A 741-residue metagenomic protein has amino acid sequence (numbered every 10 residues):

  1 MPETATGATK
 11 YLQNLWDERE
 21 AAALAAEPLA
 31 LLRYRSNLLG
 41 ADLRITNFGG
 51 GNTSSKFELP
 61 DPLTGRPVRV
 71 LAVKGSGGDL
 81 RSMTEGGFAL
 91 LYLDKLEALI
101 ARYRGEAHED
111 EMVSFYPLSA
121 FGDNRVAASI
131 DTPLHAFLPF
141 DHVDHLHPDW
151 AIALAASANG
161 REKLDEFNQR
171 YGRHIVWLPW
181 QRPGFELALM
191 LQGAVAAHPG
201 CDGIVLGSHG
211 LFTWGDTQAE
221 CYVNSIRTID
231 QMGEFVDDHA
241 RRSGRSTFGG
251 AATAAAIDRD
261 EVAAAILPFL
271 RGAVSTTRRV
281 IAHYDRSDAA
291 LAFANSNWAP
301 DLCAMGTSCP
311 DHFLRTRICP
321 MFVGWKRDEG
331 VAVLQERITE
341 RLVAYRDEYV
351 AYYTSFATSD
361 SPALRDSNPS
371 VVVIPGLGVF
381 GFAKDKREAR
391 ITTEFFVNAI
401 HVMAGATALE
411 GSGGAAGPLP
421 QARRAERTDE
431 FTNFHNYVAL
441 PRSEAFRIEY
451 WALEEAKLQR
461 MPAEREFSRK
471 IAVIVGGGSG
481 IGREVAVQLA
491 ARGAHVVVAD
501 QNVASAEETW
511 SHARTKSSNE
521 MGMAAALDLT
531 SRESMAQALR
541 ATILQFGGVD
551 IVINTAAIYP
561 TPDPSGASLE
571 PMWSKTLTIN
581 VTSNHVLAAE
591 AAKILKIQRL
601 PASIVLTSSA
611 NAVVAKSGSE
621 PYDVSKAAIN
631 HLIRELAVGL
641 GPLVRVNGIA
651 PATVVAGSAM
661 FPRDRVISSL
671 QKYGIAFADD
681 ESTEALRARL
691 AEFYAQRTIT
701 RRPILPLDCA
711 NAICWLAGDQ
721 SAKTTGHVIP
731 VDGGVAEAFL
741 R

Functional and structural regions predicted by a protein language model:
M1-A472: Glycine-rich flexible loops
E466-V497: Canonical Rossmann dinucleotide-binding motif of NAD(H)/NADP(H)-dependent dehydrogenases/reductases, specifically
P562, I713-C714, T725-R741: Short C-terminal tail/terminal secondary-structure segment of NAD(P)H-dependent dehydrogenase/reductase domains
D563-K575, Y694: Substrate-binding pocket helix/loop in short-chain dehydrogenase/reductase
A588, S625: Active-site helix of classical SDR
S609: Residue(s) in the substrate-gating loop at a strand-loop-helix junction that position the organic substrate next
G641-R645, T724-G726: Short, small/polar-rich loop/turn modules that mediate ligand/substrate recognition or access, typified
